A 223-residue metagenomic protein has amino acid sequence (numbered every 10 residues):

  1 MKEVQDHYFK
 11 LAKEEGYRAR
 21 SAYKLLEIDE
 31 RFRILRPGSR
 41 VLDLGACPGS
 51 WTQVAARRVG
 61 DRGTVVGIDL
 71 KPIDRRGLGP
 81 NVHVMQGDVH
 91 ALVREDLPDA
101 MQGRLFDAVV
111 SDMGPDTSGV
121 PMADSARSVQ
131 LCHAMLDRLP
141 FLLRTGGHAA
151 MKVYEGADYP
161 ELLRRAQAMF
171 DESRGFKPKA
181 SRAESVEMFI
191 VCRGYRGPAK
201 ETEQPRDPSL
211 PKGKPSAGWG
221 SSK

Functional and structural regions predicted by a protein language model:
M1-I34, R164-Q167, S181-K223: SAM/dcSAM-binding transferase cores
I34, R58-V59, R138-R144, K152 (+1 more regions): Conserved helix-to-beta-strand junction in the class I
P37-C47: Conserved class I S-adenosyl-L-methionine
S39, G63, G147: Glycine-centered, small-residue-biased loops immediately flanking beta-strands in adenine/cofactor-binding cores
P48-G60: Conserved SAM-binding loop of SAM-dependent methyltransferases across substrates and taxa, primarily the Class I
I68-S111, D116: S-adenosyl-L-methionine
Q86-V89, G103-G146, A150, A157-P160: Mobile active-site "lid"/loop adjacent to the S-adenosyl-L-methionine
D171-R182: Conserved S-adenosyl-L-methionine
